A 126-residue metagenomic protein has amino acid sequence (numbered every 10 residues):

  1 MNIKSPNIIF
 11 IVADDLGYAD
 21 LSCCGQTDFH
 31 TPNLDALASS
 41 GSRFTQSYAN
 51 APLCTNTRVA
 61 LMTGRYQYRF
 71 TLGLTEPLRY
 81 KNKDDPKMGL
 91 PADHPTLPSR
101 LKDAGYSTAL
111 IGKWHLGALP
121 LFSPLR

Functional and structural regions predicted by a protein language model:
M1-R126: Formylglycine-dependent sulfatase
